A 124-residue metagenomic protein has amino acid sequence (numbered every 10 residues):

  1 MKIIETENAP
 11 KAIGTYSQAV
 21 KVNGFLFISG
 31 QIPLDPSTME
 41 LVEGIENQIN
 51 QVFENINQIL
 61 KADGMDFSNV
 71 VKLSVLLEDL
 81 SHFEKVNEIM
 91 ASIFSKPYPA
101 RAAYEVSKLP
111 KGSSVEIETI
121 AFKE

Functional and structural regions predicted by a protein language model:
M1-E124: Short, polar/acidic, helix-capping and beta-turn segments at strand->helix junctions that line the mouths
